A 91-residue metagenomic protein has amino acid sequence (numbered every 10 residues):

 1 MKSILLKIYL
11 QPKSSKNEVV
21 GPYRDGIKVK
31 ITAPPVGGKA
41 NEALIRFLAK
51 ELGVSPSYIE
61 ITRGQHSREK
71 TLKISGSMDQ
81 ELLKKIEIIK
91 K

Functional and structural regions predicted by a protein language model:
M1-G38, E42-R46, V54-P56, E60-Q65 (+1 more regions): Contiguous, often N-terminal, cationic amphipathic patches that form binding interfaces
A49: The alpha-helix within a helix-turn-helix
